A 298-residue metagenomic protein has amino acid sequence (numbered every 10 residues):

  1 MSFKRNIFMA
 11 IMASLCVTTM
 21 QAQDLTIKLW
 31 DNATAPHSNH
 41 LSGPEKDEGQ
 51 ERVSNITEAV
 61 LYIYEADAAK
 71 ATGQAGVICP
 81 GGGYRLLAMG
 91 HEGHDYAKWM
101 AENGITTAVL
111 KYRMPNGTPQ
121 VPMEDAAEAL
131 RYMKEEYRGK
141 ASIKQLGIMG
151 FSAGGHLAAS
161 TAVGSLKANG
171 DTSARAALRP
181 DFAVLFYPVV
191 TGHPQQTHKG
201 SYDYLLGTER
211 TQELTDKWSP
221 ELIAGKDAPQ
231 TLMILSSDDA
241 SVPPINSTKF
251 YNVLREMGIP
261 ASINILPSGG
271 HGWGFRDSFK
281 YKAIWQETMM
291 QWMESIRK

Functional and structural regions predicted by a protein language model:
Q23-K70: N-terminal cap/lid segment of alpha/beta-hydrolase-fold proteins
E48, P188-I223: Mobile cap/lid helix-loop segments that gate and shape the active-site cleft of serine hydrolases
T72-G81: Short beta-strand element of the alpha/beta-hydrolase
L87-G90, D95, A108-Q145, D277-I284: Catalytic nucleophile-loop/oxyanion-hole region of alpha/beta-hydrolase and closely related hydrolase-like folds
E128-H198, T215: Primarily recognizes the serine-hydrolase "nucleophile elbow" in alpha/beta-hydrolase and SGNH/GDSL folds
D227, M233-L235, D239: Short beta-strand/loop motif that positions the catalytic acidic residue of the alpha/beta-hydrolase fold
A240-N246: Conserved alpha/beta-hydrolase "acid-adjacent" motif
T248-K298: C-terminal catalytic histidine-bearing segment of alpha/beta-hydrolase fold enzymes
